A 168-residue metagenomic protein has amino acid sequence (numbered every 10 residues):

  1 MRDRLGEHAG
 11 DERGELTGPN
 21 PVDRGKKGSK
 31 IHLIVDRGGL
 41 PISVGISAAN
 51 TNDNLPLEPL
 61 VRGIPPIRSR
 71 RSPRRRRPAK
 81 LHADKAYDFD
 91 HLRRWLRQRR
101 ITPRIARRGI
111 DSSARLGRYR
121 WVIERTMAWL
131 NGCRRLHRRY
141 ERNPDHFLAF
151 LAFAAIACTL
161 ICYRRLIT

Functional and structural regions predicted by a protein language model:
M1-R108: Polybasic low-complexity intrinsically disordered regions
D90, R94, Q98-P103, S113-T168: Basic, amphipathic alpha-helical segments enriched in Lys/Arg and hydrophobic/aromatic residues
